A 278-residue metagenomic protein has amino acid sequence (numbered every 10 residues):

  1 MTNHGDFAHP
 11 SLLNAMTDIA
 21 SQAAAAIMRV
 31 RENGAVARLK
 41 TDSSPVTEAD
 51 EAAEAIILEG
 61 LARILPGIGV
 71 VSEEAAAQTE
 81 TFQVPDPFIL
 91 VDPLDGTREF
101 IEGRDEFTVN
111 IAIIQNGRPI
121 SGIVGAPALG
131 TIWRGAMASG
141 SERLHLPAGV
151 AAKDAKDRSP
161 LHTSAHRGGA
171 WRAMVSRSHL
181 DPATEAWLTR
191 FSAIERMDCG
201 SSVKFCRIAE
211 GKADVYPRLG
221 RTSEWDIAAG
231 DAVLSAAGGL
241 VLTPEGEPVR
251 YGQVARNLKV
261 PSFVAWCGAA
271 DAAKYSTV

Functional and structural regions predicted by a protein language model:
M1-D18, A186-R190, K204-V278: Oxyanion/phosphate-interacting regions
M1-L94, P182, A186-T189, E247 (+1 more regions): N-terminal subdomain of lithium-sensitive/metallo-dependent phosphomonoesterases centered on the IMPase/IPPase/PAP
I27, D50, L61, T97 (+6 more regions): Residue-level signal for inorganic ion chemistry
E51, A55, E74, P93-G96 (+6 more regions): Generic detector of well-ordered alpha-helical packing
I68, D86-F88, I120, I194 (+1 more regions): Conserved acidic residues
P85-V124: Glycine-rich active-site/cofactor-binding loop and its immediate structural neighborhood
I111-C206, V254-V278: Acidic beta-strand-loop-alpha-helix segment within the catalytic core of divalent metal-dependent phosphate-processing
